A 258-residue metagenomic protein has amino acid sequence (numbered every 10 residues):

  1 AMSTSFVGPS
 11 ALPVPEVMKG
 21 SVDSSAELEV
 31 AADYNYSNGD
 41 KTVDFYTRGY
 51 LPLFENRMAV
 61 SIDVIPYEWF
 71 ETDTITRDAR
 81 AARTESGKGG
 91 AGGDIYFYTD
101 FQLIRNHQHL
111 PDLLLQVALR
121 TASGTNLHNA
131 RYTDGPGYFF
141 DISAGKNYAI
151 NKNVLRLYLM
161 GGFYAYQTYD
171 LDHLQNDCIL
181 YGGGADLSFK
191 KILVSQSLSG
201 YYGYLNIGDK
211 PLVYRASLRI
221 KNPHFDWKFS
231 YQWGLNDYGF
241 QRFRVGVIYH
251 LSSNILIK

Functional and structural regions predicted by a protein language model:
A1-S123, H128, P136-S143, I192-S195 (+2 more regions): Transmembrane beta-barrel domains of Gram-negative outer membranes and organellar outer membranes
N35-V43, E68, G89-A91, H107 (+4 more regions): Solvent-exposed loop/turn segments connecting transmembrane beta-strands in outer-membrane beta-barrel proteins
L51-L53, V64, F101-L103, K146-Y148 (+5 more regions): Residue-level signature of outer-membrane beta-barrel architecture
I75, A81-T84, D172-H173, I179-K258: Outer membrane beta-barrel transmembrane domains
H109, N151-N153, G239: Short loop/turn segments at connectors of secondary-structure elements within structured domains
T133-G203: Detector for outer-membrane/organellar transmembrane beta-barrel domains, recognizing the amphipathic beta-strand
